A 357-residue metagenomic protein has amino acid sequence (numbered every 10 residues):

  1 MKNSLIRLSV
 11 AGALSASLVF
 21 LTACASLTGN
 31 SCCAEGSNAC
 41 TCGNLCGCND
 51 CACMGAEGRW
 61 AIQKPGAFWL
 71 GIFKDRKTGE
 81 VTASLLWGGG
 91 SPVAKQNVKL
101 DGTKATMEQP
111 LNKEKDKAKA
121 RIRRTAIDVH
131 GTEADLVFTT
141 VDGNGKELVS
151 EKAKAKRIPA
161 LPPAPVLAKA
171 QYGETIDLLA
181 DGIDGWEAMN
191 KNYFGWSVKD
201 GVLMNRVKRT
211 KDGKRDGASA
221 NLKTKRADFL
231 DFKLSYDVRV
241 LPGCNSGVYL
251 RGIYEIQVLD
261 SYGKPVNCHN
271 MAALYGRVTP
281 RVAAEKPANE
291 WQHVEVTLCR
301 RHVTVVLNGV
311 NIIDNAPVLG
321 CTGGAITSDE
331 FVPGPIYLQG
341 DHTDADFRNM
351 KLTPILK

Functional and structural regions predicted by a protein language model:
M1-A16: Bacterial N-terminal signal peptides that target proteins for export
S9-A11, N44, G102: Generic secretory/membrane-interface signal
L14-V19, C42-N44, L86: Compositionally biased non-globular segments, especially hydrophobic aliphatic-rich helices of signal peptides
L21-A23: C-terminal motif of bacterial Sec signal peptides marking the signal peptidase cleavage site
A25-L27: Bacterial signal peptide processing site
G29-C51: Secreted, short cysteine-rich peptides and small extracellular cysteine-rich domains stabilized by multiple disulfide
G55-K357: Carbohydrate-interacting regions of secretory-pathway proteins
